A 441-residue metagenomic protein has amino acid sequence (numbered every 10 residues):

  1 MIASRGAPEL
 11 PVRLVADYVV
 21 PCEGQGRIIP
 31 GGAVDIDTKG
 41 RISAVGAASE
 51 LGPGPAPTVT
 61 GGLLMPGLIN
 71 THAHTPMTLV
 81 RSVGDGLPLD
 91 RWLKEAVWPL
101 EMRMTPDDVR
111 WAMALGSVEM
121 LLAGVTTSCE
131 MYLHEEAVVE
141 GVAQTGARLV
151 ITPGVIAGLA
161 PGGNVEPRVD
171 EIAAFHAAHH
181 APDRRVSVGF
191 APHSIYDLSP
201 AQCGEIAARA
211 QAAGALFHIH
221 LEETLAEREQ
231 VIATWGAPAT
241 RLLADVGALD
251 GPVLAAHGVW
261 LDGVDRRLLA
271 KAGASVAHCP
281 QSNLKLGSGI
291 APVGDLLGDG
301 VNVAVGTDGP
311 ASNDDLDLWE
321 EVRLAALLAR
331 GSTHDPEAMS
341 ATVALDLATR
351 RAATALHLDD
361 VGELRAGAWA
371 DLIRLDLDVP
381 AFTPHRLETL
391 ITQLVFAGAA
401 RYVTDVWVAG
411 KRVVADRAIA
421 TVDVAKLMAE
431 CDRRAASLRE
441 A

Functional and structural regions predicted by a protein language model:
M1-G32, I36-R41, D346-A441: Active-site microenvironment of metallo-dependent hydrolases
A7-A16, T38, E50-W92, A114 (+1 more regions): Replace "His-x-His-based motif
D17, V34, G40, G61 (+15 more regions): Divalent metal-coordination and catalytic microenvironments
L79-W111, V118, T145-E166, T224-P252 (+2 more regions): Active-site gating loops and adjacent loop-to-helix segments of metal-dependent hydrolytic enzymes
R81-A147, D170-P182, D432-A436, E440: Alpha-helical scaffold segments that flank or form the walls of functional sites
A137-V259: Metal-coordinating catalytic core of metallo-dependent amide/deamination hydrolases
E223-A272, L284-L297, G309-E320: Catalytic core of soluble alpha/beta enzymes
D245-P252, G294-V379: His/Asp/Glu-enriched, well-ordered alpha-helical/loop segment that forms or immediately abuts the divalent-metal
